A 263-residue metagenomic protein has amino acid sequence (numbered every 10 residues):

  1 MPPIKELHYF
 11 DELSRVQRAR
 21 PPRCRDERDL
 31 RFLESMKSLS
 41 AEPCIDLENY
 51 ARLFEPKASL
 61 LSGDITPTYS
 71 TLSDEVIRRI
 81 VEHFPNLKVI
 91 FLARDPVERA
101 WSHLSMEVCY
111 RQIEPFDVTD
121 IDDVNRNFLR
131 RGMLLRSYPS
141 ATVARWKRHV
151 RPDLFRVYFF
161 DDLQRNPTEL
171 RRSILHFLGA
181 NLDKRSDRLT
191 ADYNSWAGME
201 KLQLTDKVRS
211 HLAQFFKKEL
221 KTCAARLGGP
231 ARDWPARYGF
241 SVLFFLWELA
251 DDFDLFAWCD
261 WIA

Functional and structural regions predicted by a protein language model:
M1-T66, H83, L87, R99-H103 (+2 more regions): PAPS-dependent sulfotransferase catalytic core
K5, N86, R94-V97, D123 (+2 more regions): The conserved 3'-phosphoadenosine-5'-phosphosulfate
Y9-D11, R18-A19, Y69-D74, V97-S102 (+3 more regions): Short catalytic/ligand-binding loop motif for oxyanion handling, primarily in non-cytosolic enzymes, centered on
R18-K37, G239-A263: Membrane-proximal basic amphipathic "stem/tether" segments
E34-K37, D64-Y69, I121-L135, M199-V208: Surface-exposed cleft-lining segments at the edges of enzyme active sites
L39-C44, Y69-S73, M133-L134, D162-N166: Acidic-and-aromatic substrate-binding clefts and catalytic sites of carbohydrate-active enzymes
L47-A51, I77, V143-A144, L220: Generic structural signal for well-ordered alpha-helices, preferentially at hydrophobic/aromatic core positions
T71-I90, S140: ATP-dependent NMP and nucleoside kinases share a basic, alpha-helical "lid"
